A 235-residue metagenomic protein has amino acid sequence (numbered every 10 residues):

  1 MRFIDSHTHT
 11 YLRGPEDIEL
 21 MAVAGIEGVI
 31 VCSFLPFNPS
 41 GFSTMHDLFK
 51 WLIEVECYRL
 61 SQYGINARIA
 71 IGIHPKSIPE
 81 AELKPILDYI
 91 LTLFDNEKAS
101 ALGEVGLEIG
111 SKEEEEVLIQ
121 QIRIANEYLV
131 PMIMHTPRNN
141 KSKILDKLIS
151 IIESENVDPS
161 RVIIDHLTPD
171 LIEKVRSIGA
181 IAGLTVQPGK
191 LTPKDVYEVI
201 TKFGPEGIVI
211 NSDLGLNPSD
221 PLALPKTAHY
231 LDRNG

Functional and structural regions predicted by a protein language model:
M1-M134, R138-N139, D146-K147, I151 (+4 more regions): Mid-domain alpha/beta scaffold segments of enzyme catalytic cores
H9, S33-F37, V186-L191, L214-G215: Short, acidic/turn-prone active-site loops that include or flank metal/cofactor- and phosphate-binding residues
G14-E16, S142-I149, I172-I178, L191-I200 (+1 more regions): Histidine/acidic-residue-rich catalytic or RNA/ligand-binding cores of hydrolases and nuclease-related proteins
S61-Y63, E153-D158, F203-G204, R233-G235: Short helix-capping segments at alpha-helix termini
A81-Y89, G189-K202: Short, motif-level signal for alpha-helix interfacial/capping segments enriched in acidic residues and aromatics/proline
A125, N156, R176, I200-G204: Short, conserved loop/helix-junction motifs that constitute active-site signature segments in enzyme catalytic cores
E206-P221: Short acidic/histidine-rich active-site segments
